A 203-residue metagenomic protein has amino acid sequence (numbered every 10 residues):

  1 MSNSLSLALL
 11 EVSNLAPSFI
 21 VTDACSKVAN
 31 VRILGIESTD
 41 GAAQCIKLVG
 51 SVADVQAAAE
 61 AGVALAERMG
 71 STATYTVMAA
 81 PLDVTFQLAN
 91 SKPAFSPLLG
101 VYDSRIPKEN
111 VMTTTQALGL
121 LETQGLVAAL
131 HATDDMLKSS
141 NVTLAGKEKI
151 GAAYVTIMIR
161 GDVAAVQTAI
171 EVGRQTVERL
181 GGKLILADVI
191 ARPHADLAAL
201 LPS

Functional and structural regions predicted by a protein language model:
N3, A53-A64, Q175: Alpha/propeptide regions of enzymes that mature by internal proteolysis
N3-S13, V111-T123: Short glycine-/aliphatic-rich beta-strand segments at the starts of folded cytosolic domains
A16-V28, V127-K138: Short amphipathic alpha-helix segments
A29-N30, V63-T72, S140-N141, R174-G182: A common structural junction motif
V31-I36, N141-K147, L186: A short linear hydrophobic-aromatic micro-motif
A42, Y75-L88, A153-Y154, L186-A199: Short proline/glycine- and acidic-rich turn/helix-capping motifs at secondary-structure junctions
V49-V55, R160-V166: Helix N-cap motif at beta-to-alpha junctions
V84-S104, A195-S203: Short, low-order "capping/linker" segments at domain edges
